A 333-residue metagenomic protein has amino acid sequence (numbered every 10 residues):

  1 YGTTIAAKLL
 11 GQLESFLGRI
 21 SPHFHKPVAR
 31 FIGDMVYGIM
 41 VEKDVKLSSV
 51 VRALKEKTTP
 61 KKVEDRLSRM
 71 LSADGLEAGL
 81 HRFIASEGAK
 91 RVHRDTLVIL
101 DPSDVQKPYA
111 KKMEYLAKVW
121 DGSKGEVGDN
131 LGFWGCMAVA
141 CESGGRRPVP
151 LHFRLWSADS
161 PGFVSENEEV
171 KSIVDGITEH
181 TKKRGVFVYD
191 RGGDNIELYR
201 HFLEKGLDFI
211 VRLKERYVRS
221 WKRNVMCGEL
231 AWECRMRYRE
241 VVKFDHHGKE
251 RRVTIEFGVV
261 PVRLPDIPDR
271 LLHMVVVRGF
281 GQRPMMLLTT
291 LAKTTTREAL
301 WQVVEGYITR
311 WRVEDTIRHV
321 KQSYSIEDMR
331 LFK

Functional and structural regions predicted by a protein language model:
Y1-D44, V63, F83, R94 (+2 more regions): Single, function-defining residue in the core of a domain
A7, P22, S49, T59 (+2 more regions): Noncatalytic, typically N-terminal accessory segments of nucleic acid-processing enzymes and closely related
V36, E64-G144, E256-G258: Active-site-proximal, Lys/Arg-enriched surface segment that forms a nucleic-acid-binding/basic interface patch
I39-E42, E56-T59, E87-R91: Short secondary-structure boundary/capping segments within folded domains
E42-R52: Short, charged amphipathic recognition helices of the HTH superfamily and cognate SANT/SANTA-like modules
A53, M70, S323: Short acidic/histidine-centered micro-motifs embedded in hydrophobic/aromatic stretches that mark compact functional
A53-R66: Short, basic interhelical loop/turn and adjoining N-cap of the next helix at nucleic-acid- or acidic-partner-contacting
